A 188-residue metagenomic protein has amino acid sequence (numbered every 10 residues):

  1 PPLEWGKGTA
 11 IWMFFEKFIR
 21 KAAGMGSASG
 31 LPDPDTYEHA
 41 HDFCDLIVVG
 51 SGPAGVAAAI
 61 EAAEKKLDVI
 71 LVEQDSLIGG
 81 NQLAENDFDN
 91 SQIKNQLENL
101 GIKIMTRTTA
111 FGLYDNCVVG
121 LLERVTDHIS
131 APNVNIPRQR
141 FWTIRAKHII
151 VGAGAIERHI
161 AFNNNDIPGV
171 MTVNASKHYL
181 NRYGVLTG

Functional and structural regions predicted by a protein language model:
P2-G188: Residues forming the flavin
